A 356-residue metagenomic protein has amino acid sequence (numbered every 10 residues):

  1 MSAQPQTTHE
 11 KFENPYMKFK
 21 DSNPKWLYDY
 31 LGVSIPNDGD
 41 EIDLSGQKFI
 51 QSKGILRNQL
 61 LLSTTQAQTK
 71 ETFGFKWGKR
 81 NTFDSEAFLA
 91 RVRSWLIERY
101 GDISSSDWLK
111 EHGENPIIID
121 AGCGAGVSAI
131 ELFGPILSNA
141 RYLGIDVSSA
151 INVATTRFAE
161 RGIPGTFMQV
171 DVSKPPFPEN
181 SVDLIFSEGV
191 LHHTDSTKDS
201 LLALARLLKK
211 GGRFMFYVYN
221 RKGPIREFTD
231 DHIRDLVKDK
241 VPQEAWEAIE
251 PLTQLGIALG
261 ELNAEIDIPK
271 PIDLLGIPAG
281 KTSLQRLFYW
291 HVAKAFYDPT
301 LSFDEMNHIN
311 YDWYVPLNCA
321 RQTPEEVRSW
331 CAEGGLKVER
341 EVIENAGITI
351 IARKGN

Functional and structural regions predicted by a protein language model:
H9-E10, G32, P36-L96: N-terminal, positively charged/glycine-rich alpha-helical extensions of SAM-dependent methyltransferases
L89-N115, E131: Conserved alpha-helix/loop element of class I SAM-dependent methyltransferases that forms part of the SAM/SAH-binding
I119, A125-K174: Class I SAM-dependent methyltransferase SAM/SAH-binding core
S173-L184: A short acidic, Gly/Pro-enriched loop at the edge of an enzyme's catalytic core that lines a small-molecule cofactor
D183-D195: A short SAM/SAH-binding and catalytic strip from SAM-dependent methyltransferases
K198-K210: A short glycine-rich, Lys/Arg-flanked "PGG" loop and its adjoining helix->strand segment in the class I
R213-Q254, A258-G260: Conserved class I S-adenosyl-L-methionine
V241-E333: Substrate-binding/catalytic lobe of Class I Rossmann-like enzymes that use SAM or dcSAM, i.e., the mid-to-C-terminal
